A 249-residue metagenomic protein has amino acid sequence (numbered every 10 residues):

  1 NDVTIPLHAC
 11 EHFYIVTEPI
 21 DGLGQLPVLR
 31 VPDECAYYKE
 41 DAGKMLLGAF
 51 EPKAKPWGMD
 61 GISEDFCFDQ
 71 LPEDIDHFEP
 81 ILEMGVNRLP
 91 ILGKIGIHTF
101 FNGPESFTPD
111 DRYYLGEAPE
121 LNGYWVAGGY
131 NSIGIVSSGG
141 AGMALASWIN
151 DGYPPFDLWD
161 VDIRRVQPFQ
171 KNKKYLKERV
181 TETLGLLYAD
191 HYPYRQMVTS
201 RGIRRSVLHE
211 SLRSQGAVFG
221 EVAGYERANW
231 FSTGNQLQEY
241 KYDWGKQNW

Functional and structural regions predicted by a protein language model:
N1-F13, T17-D21: Predominantly flavin-linked oxidoreductase catalytic cores and closely associated redox partners
D2, S137-W159: Internal hydrophobic alpha-helix adjacent to the cofactor/substrate pocket in enzyme cavities
V3, P19-G123: Active-site lid/adjacent beta-loop-alpha segment flanking the redox-cofactor pocket in flavoenzymes
T4-H8, R30, K94, G152-D157 (+1 more regions): A short alpha-helix-loop-beta-strand transition element characteristic of N-terminal alpha/beta dinucleotide-binding
D76-P80, S137-G140, I203, V207: Generic recognition of stable, solvent-exposed alpha-helical segments in well-folded globular domains
Y124, I133-S137: Ligand-binding pocket scaffold of soluble enzyme catalytic domains
G128: Active-site-proximal helix/loop microenvironment of the serine DD-peptidase/beta-lactamase transpeptidase fold
F156, D160-W249: Glycine/proline-enriched, intrinsically flexible loops and inter-domain linkers
